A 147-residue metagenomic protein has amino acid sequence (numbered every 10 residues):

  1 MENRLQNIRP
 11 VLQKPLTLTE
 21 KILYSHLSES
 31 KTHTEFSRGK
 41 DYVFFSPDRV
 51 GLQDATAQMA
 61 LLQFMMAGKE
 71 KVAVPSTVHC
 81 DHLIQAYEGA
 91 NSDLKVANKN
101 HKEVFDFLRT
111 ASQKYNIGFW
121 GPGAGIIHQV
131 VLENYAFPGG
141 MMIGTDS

Functional and structural regions predicted by a protein language model:
M1-S147: Fe-S-dependent hydro-lyases/dehydratases of central metabolism
